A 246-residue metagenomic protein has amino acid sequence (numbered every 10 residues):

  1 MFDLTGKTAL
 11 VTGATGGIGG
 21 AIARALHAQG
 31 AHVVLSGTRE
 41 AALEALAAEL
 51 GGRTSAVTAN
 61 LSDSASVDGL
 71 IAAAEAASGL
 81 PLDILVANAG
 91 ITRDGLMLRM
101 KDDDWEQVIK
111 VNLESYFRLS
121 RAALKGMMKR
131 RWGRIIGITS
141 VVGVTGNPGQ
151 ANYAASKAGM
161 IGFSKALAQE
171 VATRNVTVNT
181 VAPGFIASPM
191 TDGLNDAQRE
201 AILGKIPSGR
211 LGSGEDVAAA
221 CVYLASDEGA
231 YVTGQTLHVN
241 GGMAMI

Functional and structural regions predicted by a protein language model:
T8, T15-G16: Conserved glycine-rich cofactor-binding loop
Q29-L46: Conserved glycine-rich Rossmann-like NAD(P)H-binding loop of the short-chain dehydrogenase/reductase
L96-M97, K101-I109, T191, I202: Substrate-binding pocket helix/loop in short-chain dehydrogenase/reductase
S120, S156, S164: Active-site helix of classical SDR
K125, Q169-T173, A230: Alpha-helical segment proximal to the catalytic Tyr-Lys
S140: Residue(s) in the substrate-gating loop at a strand-loop-helix junction that position the organic substrate next
A172, T177, V232-G234, N240: Short, small/polar-rich loop/turn modules that mediate ligand/substrate recognition or access, typified
